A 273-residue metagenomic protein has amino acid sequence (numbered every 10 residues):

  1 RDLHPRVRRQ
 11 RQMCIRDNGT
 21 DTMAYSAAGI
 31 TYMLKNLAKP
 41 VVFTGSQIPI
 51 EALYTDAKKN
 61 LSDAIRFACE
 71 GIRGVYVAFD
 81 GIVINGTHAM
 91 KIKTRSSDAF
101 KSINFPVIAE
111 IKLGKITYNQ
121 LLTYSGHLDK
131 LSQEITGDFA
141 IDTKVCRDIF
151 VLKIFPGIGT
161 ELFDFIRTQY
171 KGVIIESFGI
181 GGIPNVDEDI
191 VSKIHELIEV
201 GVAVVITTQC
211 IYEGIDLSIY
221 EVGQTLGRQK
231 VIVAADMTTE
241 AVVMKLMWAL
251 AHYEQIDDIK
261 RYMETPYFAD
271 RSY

Functional and structural regions predicted by a protein language model:
R1-C14: Single conserved hydrophobic/aromatic residue that forms the stacking wall/gate of nucleotide- or nucleobase-binding
Q12, N36-P40, E70-G74, F79-D80 (+3 more regions): Short coil/turn connectors at secondary-structure junctions
R16-N18, V42-G45, Y76-G81, K153 (+2 more regions): Short beta-strand segments
N18-A24, I82-I84, G179-G182, Y212: Gly/Ser/Thr-rich loops at beta-strand to alpha-helix junctions that form or flank small-molecule/cofactor-binding
G19-K39, N185-K193, V222: Short Gly/Thr/Asp-enriched flexible loops that form oxyanion-binding sites at enzyme active sites
F43-L113: Internal gly/pro-rich beta-alpha loop/helix module that stabilizes soluble enzyme cofactors or their anionic handles
N85-I180, N185-V186, P266-Y273: Accessory alpha-helical/coil subdomains and C-terminal extensions that flank or cap enzyme catalytic cores
I180-Y273: C-terminal non-catalytic interaction/assembly regions of soluble proteins
